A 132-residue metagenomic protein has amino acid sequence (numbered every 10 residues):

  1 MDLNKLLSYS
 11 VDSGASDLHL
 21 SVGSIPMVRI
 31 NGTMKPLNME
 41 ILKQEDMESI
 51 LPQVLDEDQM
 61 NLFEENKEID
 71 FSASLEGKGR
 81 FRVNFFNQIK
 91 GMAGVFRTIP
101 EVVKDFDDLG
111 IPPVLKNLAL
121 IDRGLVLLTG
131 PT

Functional and structural regions predicted by a protein language model:
M1-L118, D122-L127: N-terminal "pre-motor" subdomain/linker immediately upstream of P-loop NTPase catalytic cores
P131-T132: The conserved Walker
